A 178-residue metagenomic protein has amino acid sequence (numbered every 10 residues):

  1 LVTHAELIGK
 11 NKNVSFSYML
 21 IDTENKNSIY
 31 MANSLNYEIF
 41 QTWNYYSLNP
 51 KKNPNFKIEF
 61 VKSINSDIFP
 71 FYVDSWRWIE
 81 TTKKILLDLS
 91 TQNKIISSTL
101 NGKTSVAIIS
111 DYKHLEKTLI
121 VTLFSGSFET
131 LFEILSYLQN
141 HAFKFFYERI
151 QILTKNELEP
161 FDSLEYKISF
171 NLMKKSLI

Functional and structural regions predicted by a protein language model:
L1, H114-F128: Conserved acetyl-CoA binding element of GNAT-fold acetyltransferases
L1-L7, N11, Y30-S34, F128-H141: Conserved acetyl-CoA-binding loop-helix of GNAT-fold acetyltransferases
T3, T23-Q41, K155-F170: Conserved active-site alpha-helix within GNAT-family acetyltransferase domains
E6, K10, V14-S15, T23-N25 (+3 more regions): Acyl-donor (CoA/ACP) binding surface of acyl/acetyltransferases
G9-T23, F143-T154: Conserved GNAT acetyl-CoA-binding A-motif
L35-E116: Amide-forming acyltransferase catalytic core, primarily the GNAT-like/NAT-type and related acyltransferase folds
T122-S127, Q151-E157: Structural motif
F170-I178: C-terminal functional modules
